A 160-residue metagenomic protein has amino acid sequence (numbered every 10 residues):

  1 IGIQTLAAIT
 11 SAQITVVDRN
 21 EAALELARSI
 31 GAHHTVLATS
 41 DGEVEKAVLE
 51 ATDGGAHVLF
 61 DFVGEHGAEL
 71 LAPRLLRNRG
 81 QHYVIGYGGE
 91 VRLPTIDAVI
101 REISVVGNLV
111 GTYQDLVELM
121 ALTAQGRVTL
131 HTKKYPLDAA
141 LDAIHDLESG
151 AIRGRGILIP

Functional and structural regions predicted by a protein language model:
I1-D41: Mid-domain Rossmann-like dinucleotide-binding core that forms the NAD(H)/NADP(H) cofactor-binding site
A12, G80-Q81: Glycine-centered, small-residue-biased loops immediately flanking beta-strands in adenine/cofactor-binding cores
N20, G88, G111: Residues in the short beta-alpha loop(s) of Rossmann-like NAD(P)-binding domains
E21, L70, L116-P160: C-terminal hydrophobic helical "lid"/dimerization subdomain of Rossmann-like NAD(P)H-dependent oxidoreductases
D41-D53: Short amphipathic alpha-helix with an adjacent loop that forms part of the alpha/beta core around
G54-F60: Short SAM/SAH-binding signature in class I
L76-N78: Helix-to-beta-strand junctions that scaffold the AdoMet/dcAdoMet cofactor pocket in Class I SAM-dependent enzymes
Q81-Y83, L93-K133: Rossmann-fold dehydrogenase core element
